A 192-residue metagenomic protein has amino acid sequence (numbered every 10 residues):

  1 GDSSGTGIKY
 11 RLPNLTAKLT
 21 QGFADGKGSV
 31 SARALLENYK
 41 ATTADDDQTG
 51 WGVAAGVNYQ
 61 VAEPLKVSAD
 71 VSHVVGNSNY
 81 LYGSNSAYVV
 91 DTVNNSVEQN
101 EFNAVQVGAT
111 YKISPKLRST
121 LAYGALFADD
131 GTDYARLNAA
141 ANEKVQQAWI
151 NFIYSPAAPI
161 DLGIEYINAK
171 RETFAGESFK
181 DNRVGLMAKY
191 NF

Functional and structural regions predicted by a protein language model:
D2-S3: Mobile, glycine-rich extracellular loop/lid and propeptide segments that shape or gate substrate/ligand access
T6: Structured, solvent-exposed acidic/aromatic patches
K9: Alpha-helical interaction elements
L12, A17-Q146: Detector for outer-membrane/organellar transmembrane beta-barrel domains, recognizing the amphipathic beta-strand
Y111, Y154-P156, I160, F179-F192: Outer-membrane beta-barrel "beta-signal"
A139, F174-E177: Short proline/glycine-enriched turn/loop segments at secondary-structure junctions
A148-Y166: C-terminal closing repeat unit and adjoining cap/tail of repeat-based domains
Y166-E172: A short, acidic, flexible beta-alpha connecting loop/helix-capping segment that sits on the rim of active
